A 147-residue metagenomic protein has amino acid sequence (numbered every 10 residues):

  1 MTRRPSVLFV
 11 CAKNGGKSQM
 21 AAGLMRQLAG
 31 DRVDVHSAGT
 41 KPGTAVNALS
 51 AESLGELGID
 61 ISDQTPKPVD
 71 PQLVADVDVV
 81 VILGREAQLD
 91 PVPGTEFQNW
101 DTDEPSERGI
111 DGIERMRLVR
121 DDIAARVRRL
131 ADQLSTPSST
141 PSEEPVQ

Functional and structural regions predicted by a protein language model:
M1-P71: Conserved active-site segments centered on acidic
V74-D76: Alpha-helix C-terminal capping/helix-to-coil transition sites in glycosyltransferase folds
R85-Q147: Phosphate-binding/catalytic loops
